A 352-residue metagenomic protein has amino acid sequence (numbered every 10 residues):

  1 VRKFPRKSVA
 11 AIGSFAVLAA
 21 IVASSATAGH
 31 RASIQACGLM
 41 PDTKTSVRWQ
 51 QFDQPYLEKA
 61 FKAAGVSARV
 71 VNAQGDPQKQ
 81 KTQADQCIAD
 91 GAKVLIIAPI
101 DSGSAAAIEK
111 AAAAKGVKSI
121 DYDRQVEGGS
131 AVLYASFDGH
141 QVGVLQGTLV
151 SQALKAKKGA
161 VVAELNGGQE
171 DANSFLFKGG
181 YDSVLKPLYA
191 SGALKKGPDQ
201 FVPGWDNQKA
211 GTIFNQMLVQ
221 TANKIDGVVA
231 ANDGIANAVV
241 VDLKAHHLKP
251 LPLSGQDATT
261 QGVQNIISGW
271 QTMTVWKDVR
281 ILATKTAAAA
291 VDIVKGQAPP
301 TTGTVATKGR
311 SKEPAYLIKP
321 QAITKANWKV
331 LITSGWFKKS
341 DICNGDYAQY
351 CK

Functional and structural regions predicted by a protein language model:
R2-A11, S24-K352: A residue-level marker of the well-folded mature domains of exported/periplasmic proteins
I12-I21: Bacterial N-terminal signal peptides
